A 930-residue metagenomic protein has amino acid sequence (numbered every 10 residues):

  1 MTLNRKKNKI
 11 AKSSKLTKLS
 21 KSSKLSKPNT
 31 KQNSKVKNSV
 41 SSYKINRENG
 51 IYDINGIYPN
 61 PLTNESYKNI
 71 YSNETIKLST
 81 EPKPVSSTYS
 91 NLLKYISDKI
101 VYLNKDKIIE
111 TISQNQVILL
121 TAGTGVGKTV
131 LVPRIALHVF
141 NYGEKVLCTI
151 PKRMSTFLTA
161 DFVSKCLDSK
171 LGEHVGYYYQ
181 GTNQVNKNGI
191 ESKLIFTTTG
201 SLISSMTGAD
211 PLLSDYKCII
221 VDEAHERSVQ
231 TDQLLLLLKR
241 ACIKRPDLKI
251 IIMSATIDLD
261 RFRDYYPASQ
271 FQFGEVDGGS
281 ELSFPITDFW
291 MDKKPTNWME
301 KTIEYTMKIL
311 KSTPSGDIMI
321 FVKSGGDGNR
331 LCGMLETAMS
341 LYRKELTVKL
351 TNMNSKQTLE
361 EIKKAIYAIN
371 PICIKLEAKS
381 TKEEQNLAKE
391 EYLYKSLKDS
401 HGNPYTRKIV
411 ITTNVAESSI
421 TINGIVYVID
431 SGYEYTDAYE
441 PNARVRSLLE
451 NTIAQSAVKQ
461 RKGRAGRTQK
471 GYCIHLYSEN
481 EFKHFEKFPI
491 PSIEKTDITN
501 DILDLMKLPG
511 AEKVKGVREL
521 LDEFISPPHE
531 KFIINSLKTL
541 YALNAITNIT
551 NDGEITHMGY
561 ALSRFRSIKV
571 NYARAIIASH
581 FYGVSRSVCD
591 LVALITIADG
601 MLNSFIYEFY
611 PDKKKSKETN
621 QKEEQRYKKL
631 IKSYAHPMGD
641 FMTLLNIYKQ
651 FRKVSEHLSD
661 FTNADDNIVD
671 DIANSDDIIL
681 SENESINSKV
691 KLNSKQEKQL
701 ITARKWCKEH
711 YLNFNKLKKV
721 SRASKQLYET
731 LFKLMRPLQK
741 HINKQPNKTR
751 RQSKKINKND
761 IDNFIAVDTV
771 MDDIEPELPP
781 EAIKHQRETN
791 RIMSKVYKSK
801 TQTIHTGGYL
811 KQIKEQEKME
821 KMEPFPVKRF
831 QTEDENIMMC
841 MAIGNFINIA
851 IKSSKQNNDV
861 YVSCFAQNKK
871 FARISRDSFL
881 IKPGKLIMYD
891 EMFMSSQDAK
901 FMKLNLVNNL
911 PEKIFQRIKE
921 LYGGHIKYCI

Functional and structural regions predicted by a protein language model:
T2-K9, K35-A575, K615-T619, A664-I672 (+6 more regions): P-loop NTPase motor module signature
K9-K27: Intrinsically disordered, low-complexity segments used as extracellular stalks/linkers and nuclear/regulatory IDRs
T351-N352, T539, I546, M558-I930: C-terminal accessory subdomains of helicases
